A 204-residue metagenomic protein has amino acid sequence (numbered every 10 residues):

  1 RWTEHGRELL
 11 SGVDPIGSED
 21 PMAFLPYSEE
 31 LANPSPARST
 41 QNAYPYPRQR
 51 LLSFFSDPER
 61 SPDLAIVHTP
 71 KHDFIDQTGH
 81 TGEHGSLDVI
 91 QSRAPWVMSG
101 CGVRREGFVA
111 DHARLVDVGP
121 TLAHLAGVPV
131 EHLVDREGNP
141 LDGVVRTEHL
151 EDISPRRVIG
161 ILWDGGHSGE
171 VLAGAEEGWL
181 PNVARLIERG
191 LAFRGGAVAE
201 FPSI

Functional and structural regions predicted by a protein language model:
R1-E106, R114-L115, G119: Active-site neighborhoods of enzymes that stabilize oxyanions during catalysis
L51-S53, H132-V134, F193-E200: Surface-exposed patches in mature extracellular/periplasmic domains of secreted proteins
A65-I66, W96-M98, V118, L122 (+2 more regions): Beta-strand elements within well-structured catalytic alpha/beta cores of enzymes that handle phosphate/sulfate esters
R104-D111, T147-H149, H167-A173, A197-V198: Second-shell loop/turn segments in exported
V109-D117, I153, R157, A173-E177: Soluble non-cytosolic domains of exported or imported proteins
A113-P120, H124, N139, E177-P181: A structural signal for well-ordered alpha-helical segments within the folded catalytic domains of diverse enzymes
G127-P155: Polar, surface-exposed loop/tail segments that function as active-site lids or cofactor/substrate-recognition elements
S168-I204: Active-site nucleophile/metal-coordination loop of metallo-enzymes that catalyze phosphate/sulfate and related
